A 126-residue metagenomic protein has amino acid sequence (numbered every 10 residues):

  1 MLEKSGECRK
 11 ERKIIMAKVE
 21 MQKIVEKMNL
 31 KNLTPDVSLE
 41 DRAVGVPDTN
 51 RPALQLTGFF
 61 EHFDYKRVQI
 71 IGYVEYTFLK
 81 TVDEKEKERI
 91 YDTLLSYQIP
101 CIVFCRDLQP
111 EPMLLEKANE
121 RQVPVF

Functional and structural regions predicted by a protein language model:
M1-I15: Short, Lys/Arg-enriched N-terminal segments with co-localized hydrophobic residues within the first ~10-30 amino acids
I14-L95: Gly/Thr-rich phosphate-binding loop signature of adenosyl cofactor/nucleotide-binding cores
D64-R67, Q98-I99, E120-V123: Short coil/turn connectors at secondary-structure junctions
P100-R106, V123-F126: Short hydrophobic alpha-helical runs that function as membrane-insertion/retention elements
P112-F126: Short acidic, glycine/proline-enriched helix-loop-strand junctions
